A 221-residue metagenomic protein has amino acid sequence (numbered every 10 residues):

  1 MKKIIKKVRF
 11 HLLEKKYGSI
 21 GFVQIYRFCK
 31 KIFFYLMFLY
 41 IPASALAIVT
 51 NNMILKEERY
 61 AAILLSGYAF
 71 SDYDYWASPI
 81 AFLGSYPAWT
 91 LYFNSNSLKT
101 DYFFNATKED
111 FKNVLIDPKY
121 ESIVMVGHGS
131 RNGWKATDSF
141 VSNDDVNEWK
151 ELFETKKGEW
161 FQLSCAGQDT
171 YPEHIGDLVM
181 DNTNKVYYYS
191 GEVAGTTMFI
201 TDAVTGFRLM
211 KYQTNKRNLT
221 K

Functional and structural regions predicted by a protein language model:
M1-F10: N-terminal targeting leaders characterized by basic, low-complexity, disordered sequences that direct proteins
K15-F38: N-terminal Sec-pathway targeting helices
A45-A47: Boundary at the C-terminal end of the N-terminal hydrophobic targeting segment
T50-M125, S139, Q162: A domain-level signal for caspase-like cysteine endopeptidase catalytic cores and their zymogen-processing architecture
Y68-S71, T107-K108, H128-G133, C165-T170 (+1 more regions): Solvent-exposed loop/turn segments at secondary-structure junctions within structured extracellular/periplasmic domains
E121-G133, G176-V186: Active-site microenvironments of hydrolase-like enzyme catalytic domains
G129-K156: A short, glycine/acidic-enriched catalytic loop
E159-K221: Active-site-proximal C-terminal subdomain of hydrolase catalytic domains
